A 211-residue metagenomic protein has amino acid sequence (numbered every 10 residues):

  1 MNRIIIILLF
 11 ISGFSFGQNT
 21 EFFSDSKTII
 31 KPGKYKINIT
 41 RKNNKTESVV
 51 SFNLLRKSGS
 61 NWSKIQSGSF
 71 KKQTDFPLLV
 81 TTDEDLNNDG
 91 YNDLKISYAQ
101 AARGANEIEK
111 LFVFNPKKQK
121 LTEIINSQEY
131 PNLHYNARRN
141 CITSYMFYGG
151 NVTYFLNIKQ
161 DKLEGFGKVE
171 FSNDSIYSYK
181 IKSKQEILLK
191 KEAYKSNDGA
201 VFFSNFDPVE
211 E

Functional and structural regions predicted by a protein language model:
I4-I5, F10, G17-S48, R139-E211: Acidic, small-residue rich beta-repeat scaffolds with periodic aromatic anchors
F23-I29, G33, P77-L86, E129-C141: Beta-propeller blade termini
N44-T46, A101-A105: Short glycine/serine/proline-enriched coil/turn segments at secondary-structure junctions
S51-D75, K118-H134, N140-C141, G167: Blade-edge motifs of beta-propeller repeat domains
L55-S58, N106-E123, F155-Q160: Beta-propeller blade repeat segments, especially FG-GAP/WD-type strand-to-loop junctions in 6- to 7-bladed propeller
D89, D93: Acidic carboxylate motifs that coordinate Ca2+ or other divalent cations, activating on Asp/Glu
L94-Y98: Hydrophobic beta-strand segments that make up the repeating blades of beta-propeller and related beta-repeat
